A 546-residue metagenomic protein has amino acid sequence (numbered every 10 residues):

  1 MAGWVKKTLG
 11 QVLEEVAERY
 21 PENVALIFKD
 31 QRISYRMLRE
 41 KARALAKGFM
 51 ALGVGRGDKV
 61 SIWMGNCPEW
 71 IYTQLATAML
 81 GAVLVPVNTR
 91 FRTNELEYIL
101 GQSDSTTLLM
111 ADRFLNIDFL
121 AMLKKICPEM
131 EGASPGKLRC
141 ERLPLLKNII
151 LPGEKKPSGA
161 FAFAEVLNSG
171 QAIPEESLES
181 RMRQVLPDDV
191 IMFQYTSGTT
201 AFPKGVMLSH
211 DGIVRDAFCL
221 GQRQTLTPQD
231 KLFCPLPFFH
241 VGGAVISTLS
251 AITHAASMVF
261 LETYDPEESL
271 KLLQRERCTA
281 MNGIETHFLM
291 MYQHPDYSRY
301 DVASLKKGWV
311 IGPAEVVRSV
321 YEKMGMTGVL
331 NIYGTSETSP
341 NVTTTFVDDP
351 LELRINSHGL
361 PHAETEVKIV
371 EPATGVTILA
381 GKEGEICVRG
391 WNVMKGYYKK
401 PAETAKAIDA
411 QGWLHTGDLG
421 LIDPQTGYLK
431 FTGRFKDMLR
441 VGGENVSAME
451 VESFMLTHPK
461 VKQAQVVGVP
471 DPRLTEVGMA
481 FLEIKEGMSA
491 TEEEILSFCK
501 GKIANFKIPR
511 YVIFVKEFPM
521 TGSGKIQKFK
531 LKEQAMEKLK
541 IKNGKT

Functional and structural regions predicted by a protein language model:
A2-G10, E14, E22-C67, I71-L75 (+4 more regions): Conserved AMP-binding/adenylate-forming core of the ANL superfamily
K6, P21-E22, R142-L146, L151 (+4 more regions): Conserved pre-ATP/AMP-binding loop-to-beta segment of ANL
L52, A82-N168: Structural core segment of the AMP-binding/adenylate-forming
D58-K59, G65-V85, T89-T93, G101-T107 (+4 more regions): A short helix-loop-beta submotif of the ANL/AMP-binding
F91-Y98, L108-D112, M281, V367 (+7 more regions): AMP-binding/adenylate-forming catalytic core of the ANL superfamily
D104-T107, P128-I150, K231-F233, T279-G283 (+1 more regions): Conserved helix-loop-beta element of the AMP-binding
L167-N168, L270, R275-G283, Y292-L353 (+1 more regions): Gly/Ser/Thr-rich phosphate-binding loop
V214-K231, F238-A280, F288-H294: Conserved AMP-binding/adenylation subdomain of ANL enzymes
